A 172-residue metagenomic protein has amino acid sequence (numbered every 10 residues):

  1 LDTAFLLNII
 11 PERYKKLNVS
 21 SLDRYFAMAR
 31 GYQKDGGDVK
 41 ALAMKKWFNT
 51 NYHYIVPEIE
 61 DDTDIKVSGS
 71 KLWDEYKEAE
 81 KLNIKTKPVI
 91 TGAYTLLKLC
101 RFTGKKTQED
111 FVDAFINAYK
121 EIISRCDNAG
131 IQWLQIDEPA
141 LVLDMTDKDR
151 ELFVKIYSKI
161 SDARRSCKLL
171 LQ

Functional and structural regions predicted by a protein language model:
L1-Q172: Domain-level signal for soluble alpha/beta catalytic cores
